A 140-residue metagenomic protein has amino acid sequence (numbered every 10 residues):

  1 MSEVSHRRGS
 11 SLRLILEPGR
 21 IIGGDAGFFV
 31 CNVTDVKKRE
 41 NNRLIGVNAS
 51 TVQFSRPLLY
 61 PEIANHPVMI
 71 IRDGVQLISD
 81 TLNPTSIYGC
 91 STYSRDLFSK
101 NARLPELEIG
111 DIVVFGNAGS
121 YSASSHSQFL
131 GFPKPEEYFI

Functional and structural regions predicted by a protein language model:
S2, G9-I140: Charged (often Lys/Glu-rich) extended helix/loop segments that serve as interaction or gating elements
